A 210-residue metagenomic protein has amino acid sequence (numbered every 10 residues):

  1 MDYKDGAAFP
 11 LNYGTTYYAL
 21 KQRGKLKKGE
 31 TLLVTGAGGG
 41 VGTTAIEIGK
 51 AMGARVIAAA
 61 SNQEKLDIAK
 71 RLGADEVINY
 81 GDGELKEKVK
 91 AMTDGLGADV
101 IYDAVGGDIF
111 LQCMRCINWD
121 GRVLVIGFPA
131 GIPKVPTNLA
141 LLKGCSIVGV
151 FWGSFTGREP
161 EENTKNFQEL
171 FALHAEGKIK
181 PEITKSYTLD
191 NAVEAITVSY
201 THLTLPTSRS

Functional and structural regions predicted by a protein language model:
K4-G83: Mid-domain Rossmann-like dinucleotide-binding core that forms the NAD(H)/NADP(H) cofactor-binding site
Y13-Y17, K86, A98, F110 (+4 more regions): A general structural signal for well-ordered alpha-helical segments in protein cores
A74, G97-A98: Local beta-strand N-terminus motif with an aromatic residue
L85-D94: Short amphipathic alpha-helix with an adjacent loop that forms part of the alpha/beta core around
Y102: N-terminal Rossmann-like NAD(P) cofactor-binding module of classical short-chain dehydrogenase/reductase
D108-I179: Glycine-rich phosphate-binding loop and adjacent beta-alpha segment of Rossmann(oid) nucleotide-cofactor-binding
T201-T207: Conserved small/polar residues in nucleotide/adenosyl-binding loops
